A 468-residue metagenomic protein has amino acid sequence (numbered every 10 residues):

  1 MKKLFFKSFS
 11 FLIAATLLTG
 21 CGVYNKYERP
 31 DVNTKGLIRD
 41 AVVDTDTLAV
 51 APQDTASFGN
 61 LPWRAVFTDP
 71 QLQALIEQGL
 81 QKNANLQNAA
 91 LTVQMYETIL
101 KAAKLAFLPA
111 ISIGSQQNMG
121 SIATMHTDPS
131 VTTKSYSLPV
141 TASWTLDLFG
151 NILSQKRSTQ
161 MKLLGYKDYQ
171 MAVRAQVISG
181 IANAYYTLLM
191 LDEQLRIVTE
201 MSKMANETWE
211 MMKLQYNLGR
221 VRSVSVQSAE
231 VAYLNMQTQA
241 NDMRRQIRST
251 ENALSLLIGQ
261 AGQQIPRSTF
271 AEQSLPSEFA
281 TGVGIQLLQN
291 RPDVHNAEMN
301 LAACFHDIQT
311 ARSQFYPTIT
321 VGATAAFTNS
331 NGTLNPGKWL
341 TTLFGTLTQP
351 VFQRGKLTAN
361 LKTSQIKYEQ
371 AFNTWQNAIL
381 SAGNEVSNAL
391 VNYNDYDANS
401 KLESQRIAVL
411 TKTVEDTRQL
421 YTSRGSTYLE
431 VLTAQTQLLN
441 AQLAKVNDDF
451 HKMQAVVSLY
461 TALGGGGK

Functional and structural regions predicted by a protein language model:
K3-F9, I13-Q81, Q160, R244-Q289 (+1 more regions): Terminal intrinsically disordered/low-complexity segments used for targeting and assembly
V50-T68, E77, S115-T141, Q264-T281 (+3 more regions): Small/polar, glycine/serine/threonine/aspartate-rich low-complexity segments that form flexible
L72-A74, S135-S137, N183, S228 (+2 more regions): Transmembrane beta-barrel architecture of outer-membrane proteins
Q87-L91, M95-I99: Membrane-embedded segments
N88, K104-L105, L146-R174, V224 (+8 more regions): Sec/SRP-type N-terminal targeting helices
I152, M161, K167-V283, N392 (+4 more regions): Periplasmic alpha-helical coiled-coil/stalk elements that build and connect Gram-negative outer-membrane
Y216-R220, Y421-G425, A462-G466: A short glycine-centered flexible hinge/capping loop motif at secondary-structure junctions
